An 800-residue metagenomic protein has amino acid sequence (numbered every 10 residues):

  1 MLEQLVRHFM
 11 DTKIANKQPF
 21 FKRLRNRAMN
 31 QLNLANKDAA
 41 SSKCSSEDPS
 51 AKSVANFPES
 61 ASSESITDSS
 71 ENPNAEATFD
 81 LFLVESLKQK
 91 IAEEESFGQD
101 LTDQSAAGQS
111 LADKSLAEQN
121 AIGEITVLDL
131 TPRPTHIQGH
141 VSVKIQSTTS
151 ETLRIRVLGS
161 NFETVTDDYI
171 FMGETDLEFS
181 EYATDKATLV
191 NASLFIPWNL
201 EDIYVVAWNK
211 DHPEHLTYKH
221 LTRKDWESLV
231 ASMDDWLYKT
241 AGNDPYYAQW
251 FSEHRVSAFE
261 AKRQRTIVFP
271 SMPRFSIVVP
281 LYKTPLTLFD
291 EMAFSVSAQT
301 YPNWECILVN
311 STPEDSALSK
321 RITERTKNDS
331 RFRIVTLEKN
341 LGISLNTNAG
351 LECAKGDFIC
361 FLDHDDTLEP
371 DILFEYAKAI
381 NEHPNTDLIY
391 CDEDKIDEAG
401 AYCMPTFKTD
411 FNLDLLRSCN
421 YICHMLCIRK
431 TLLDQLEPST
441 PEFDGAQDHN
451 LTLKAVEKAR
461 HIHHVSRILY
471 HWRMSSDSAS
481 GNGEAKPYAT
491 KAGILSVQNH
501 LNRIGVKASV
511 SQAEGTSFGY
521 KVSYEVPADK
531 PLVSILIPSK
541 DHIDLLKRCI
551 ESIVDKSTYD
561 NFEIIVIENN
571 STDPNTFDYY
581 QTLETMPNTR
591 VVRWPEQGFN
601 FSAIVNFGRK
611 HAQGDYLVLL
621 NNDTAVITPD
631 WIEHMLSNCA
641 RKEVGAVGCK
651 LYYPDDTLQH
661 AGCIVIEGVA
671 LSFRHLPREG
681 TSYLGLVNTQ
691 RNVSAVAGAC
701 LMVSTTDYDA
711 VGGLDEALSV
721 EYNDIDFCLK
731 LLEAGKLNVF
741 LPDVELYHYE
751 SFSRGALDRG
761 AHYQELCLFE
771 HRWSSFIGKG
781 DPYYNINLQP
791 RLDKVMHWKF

Functional and structural regions predicted by a protein language model:
F9, F21-K37, D68-G98, D113 (+14 more regions): Non-catalytic membrane-proximal stalk/linker segments that position and tether the catalytic domains
A293-N303, E551-N561: Short, acidic, metal-binding catalytic loop of nucleotide-sugar glycosyltransferases
N310-K320, K339, D363, E568-Y579 (+2 more regions): A conserved acidic beta->alpha catalytic loop
L337-A354, P595-A612: Glycine-rich, basic loop-to-helix element that forms the pyrophosphate-binding segment of sugar-nucleotide handling
S344, E352, Y402-C427, T431 (+4 more regions): A recurrent flexible, glycine/aromatic-enriched loop bordering the glycosyltransferase active site that acts as
I359, L617: Short aromatic/hydrophobic "clamp" motif used to bind/position activated sugar donors
D371-C403, A625-G668: Conserved donor NDP-sugar-binding/catalytic core segment of glycosyltransferases
L432, E442-I468, V497, W631-M635 (+3 more regions): A short, conserved alpha-helix in the catalytic core of glycosyltransferases
